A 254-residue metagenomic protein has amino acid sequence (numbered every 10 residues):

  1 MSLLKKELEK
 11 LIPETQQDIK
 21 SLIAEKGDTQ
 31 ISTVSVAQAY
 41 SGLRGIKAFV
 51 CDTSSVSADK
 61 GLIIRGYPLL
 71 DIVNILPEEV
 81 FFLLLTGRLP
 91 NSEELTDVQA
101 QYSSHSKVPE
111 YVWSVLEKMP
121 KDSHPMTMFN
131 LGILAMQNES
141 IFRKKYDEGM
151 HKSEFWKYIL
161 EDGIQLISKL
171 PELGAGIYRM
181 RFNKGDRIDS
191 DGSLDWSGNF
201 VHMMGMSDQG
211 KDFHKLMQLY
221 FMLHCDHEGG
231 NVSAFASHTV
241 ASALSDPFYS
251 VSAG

Functional and structural regions predicted by a protein language model:
M1-G254: Hydrophobic alpha-helical bundle cores within soluble ligand-binding/oligomerization subdomains
